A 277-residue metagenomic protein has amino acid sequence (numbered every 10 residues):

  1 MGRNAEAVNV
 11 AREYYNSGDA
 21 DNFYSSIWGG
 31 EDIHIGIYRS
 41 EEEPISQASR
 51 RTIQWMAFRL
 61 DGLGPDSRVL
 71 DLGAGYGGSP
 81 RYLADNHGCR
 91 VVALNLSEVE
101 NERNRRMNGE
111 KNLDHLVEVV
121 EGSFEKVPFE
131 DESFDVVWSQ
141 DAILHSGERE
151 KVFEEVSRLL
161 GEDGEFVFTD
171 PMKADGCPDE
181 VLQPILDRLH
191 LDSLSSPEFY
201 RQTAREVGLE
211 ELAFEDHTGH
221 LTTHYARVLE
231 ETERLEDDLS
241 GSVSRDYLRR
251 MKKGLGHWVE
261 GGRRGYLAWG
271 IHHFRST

Functional and structural regions predicted by a protein language model:
M1-Y24: N-terminal auxiliary segments of SAM/dcSAM-dependent transferases
G30-R39, E43-P65: Conserved alpha-helix/loop element of class I SAM-dependent methyltransferases that forms part of the SAM/SAH-binding
R68-L70, S79-K126: Class I SAM-dependent methyltransferase SAM/SAH-binding core
Y76: Conserved SAM/SAH-binding loop
E125-V136: A short acidic, Gly/Pro-enriched loop at the edge of an enzyme's catalytic core that lines a small-molecule cofactor
E150-E165: A short glycine-rich, Lys/Arg-flanked "PGG" loop and its adjoining helix->strand segment in the class I
F168-D192: Short, glycine-/aromatic-enriched active-site segment of Class I SAM-dependent methyltransferases
P184-V243, R249-W269: Substrate-binding/catalytic lobe of Class I Rossmann-like enzymes that use SAM or dcSAM, i.e., the mid-to-C-terminal
